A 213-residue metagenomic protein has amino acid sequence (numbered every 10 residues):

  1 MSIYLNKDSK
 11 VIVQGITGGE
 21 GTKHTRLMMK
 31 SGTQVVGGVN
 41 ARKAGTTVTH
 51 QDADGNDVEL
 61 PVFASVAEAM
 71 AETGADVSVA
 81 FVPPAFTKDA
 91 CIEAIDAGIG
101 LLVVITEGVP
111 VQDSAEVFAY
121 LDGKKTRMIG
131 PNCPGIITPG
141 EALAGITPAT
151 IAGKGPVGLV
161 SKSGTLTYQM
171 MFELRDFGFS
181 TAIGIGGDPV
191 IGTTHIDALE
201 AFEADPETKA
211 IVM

Functional and structural regions predicted by a protein language model:
M1-M213: Catalytic-core regions of core metabolic enzymes, especially those transforming organic acids/acyl-group intermediates
